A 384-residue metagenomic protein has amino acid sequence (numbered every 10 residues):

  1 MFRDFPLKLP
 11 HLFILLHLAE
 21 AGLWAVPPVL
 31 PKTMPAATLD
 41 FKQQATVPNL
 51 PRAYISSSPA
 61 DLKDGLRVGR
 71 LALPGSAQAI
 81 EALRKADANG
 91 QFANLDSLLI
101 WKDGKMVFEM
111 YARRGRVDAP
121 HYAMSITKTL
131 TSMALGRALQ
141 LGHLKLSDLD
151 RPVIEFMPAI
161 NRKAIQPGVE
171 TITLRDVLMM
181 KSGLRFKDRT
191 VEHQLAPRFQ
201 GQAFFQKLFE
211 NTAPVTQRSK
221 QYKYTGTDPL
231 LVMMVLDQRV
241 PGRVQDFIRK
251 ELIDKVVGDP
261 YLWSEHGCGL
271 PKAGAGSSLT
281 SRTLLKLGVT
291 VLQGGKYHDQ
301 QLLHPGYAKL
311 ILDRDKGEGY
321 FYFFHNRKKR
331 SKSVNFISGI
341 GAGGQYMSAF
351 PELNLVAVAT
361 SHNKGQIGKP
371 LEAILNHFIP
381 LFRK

Functional and structural regions predicted by a protein language model:
F2-K8, H17-R116, L141-K145, F199 (+1 more regions): N-terminal leader/targeting segments and the immediately adjacent pre-domain N-terminus
W24-P35, G339-K384: Structured C-terminal helix/loop/strand segments within mature extracytoplasmic catalytic/sensor domains
A88-G90, Q166, Q221, F336-I340 (+1 more regions): Short Gly/Pro-enriched turn/cap motifs at secondary-structure boundaries
G104, Y122-L149, V177, V232-L236 (+1 more regions): Active-site SXXK
S132, D228-V235, A275-K296, Q345-S361: Active-site-proximal alpha-helical segments within enzyme catalytic domains
L141-L184, N211-P214, Q238-L279: Active-site helix/loop module of the DD-peptidase/beta-lactamase fold, centered on the serine-lysine SxxK catalytic
G258-L262, A308-V358: Active-site Gly/Thr loop motif
